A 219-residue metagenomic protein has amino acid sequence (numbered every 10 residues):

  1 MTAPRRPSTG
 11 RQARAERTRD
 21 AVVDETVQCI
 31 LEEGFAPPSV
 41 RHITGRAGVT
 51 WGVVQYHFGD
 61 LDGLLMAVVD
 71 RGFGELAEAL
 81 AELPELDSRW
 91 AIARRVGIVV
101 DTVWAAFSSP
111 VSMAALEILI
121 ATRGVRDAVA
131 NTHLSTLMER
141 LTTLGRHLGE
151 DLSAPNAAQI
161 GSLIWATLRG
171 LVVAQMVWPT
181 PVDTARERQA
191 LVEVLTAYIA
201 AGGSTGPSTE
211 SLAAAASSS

Functional and structural regions predicted by a protein language model:
M1-E33, V40-R46, G63-M66: Basic, helix-initiating cap at the start of DNA-binding domains
A21, E25-E32, E78-L83, I118 (+2 more regions): Solvent-exposed, amphipathic alpha-helical segments
A36-P37, H57: Flexible coil/turn residues that form the inter-helical turn or adjacent wing/linker of helix-turn-helix
A47-F58: Short hydrophobic/aromatic patch on the recognition helix
A67, L80-S112, I160-I164, R188 (+1 more regions): Hydrophobic alpha-helical connector segments
D70-L76: Short, basic, alpha-helical segments at the C-terminal edge of helix-turn-helix-like DNA-binding modules
E78, R94-R146, V177: Short secondary-structure transition hinges
A130-N131, S135, L148-A213, S219: Hydrophobic/aromatic-rich alpha-helical bundle segments in the mid-to-C-terminal region
